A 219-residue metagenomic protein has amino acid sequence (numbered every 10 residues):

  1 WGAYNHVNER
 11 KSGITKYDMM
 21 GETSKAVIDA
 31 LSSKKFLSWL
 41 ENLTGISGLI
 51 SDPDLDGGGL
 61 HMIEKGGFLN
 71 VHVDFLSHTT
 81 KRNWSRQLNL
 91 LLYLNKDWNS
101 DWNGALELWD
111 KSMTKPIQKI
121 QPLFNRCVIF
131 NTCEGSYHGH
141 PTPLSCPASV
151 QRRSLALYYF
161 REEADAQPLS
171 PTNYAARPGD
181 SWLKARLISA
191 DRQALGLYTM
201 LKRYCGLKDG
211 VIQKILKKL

Functional and structural regions predicted by a protein language model:
W1-L43: Non-heme Fe(II)/2-oxoglutarate
E22, L43-G45, N70-S77: Short acidic (Asp/Glu) patches
T44-G48, C205: A broad structural signal for alpha-helix termini and local helix breaks/kinks
S47-G57, W102: A short coil-to-beta-strand element that immediately follows conserved catalytic motifs
D56-L69: Beta-rich nucleic-acid/ligand-interaction surfaces
G58-L60, L90-L92, L155-Y159: A structural signal for short, well-ordered beta-strand segments
G66-G67, F75-R86, K96-L219: Catalytic core of Fe(II)/2-oxoglutarate
